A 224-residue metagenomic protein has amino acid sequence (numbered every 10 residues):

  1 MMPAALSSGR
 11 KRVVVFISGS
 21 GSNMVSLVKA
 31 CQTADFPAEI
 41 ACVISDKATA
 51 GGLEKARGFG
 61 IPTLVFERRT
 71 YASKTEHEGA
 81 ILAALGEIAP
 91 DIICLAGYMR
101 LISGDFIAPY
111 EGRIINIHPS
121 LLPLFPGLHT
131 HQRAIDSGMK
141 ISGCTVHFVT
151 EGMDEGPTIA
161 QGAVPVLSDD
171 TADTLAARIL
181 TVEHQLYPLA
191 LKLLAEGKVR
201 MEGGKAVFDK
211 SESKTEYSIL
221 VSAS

Functional and structural regions predicted by a protein language model:
M2-G51, K55: N-terminal Rossmann-like dinucleotide-binding module
M2-P3, V14, T33, H129 (+1 more regions): Internal anion-binding site segments
A30, A96-G204, F208-D209: Donor/substrate-binding cores of folate-linked one-carbon enzymes
A41, D91, G112: Conserved acidic residues
S45-D46, R69-T70, K74-T75, I88-G104: N-terminal glycine-rich "phosphate-gripper" loop used for MgATP/nucleotide binding and carboxylate activation
F59-G60, Y110: Short, structured coil segments at secondary-structure junctions
L64-R69, I117: Short beta->alpha connector loops at strand-helix junctions that form conserved, small/polar/Pro-enriched
